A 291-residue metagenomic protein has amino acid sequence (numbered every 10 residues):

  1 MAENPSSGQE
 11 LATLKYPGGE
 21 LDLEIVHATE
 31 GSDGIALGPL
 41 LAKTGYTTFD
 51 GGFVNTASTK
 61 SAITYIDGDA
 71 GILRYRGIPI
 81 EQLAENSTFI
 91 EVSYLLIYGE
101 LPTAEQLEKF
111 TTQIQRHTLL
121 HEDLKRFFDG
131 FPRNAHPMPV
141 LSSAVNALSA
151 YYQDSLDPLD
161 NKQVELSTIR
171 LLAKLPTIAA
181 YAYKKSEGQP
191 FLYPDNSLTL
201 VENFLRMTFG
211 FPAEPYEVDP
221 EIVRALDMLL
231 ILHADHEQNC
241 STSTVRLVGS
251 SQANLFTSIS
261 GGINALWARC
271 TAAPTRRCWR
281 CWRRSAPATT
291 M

Functional and structural regions predicted by a protein language model:
E3-M291: Hydrophobic alpha-helical bundle cores within soluble ligand-binding/oligomerization subdomains
